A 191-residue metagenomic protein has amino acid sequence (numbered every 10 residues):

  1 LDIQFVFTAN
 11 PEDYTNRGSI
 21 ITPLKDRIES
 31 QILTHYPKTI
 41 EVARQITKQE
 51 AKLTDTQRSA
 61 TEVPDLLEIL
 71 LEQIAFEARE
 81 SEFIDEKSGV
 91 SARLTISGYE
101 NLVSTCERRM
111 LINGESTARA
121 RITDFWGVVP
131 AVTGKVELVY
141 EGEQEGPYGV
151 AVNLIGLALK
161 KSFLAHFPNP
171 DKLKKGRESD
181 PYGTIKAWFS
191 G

Functional and structural regions predicted by a protein language model:
L1, L24, L33, L53 (+8 more regions): Generic detector of leucine side chains in alpha-helical contexts
L1-R58, N101-N113: Canonical AAA+ ATPase core
I3, F7, G18, T22 (+4 more regions): Amphipathic, alpha-helical segments enriched in basic
I3-F5, A9, D26, S30 (+6 more regions): A generic structural micro-environment signature that highlights single residues at secondary-structure boundaries
Q4, E12, N16-I20, L24 (+7 more regions): Helical mechanochemical/support elements of P-loop NTPase systems and associated helical scaffolds
A43-M110, G114-R119: Conserved AAA+ ATPase small/helical "lid" subdomain
E107-G191: C-terminal engagement/docking regions of AAA+ P-loop ATPases
